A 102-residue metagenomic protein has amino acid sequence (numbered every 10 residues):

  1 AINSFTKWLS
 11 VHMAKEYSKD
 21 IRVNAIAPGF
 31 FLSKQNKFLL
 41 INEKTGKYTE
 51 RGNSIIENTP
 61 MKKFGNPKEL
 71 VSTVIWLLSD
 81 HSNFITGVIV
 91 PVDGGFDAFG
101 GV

Functional and structural regions predicted by a protein language model:
A1, F5-M13, I26, L77: Hydrophobic alpha-helix immediately C-terminal to the catalytic Tyr-X-X-X-Lys motif of short-chain
W8-I21, N83: Active-site-adjacent segment of SDR/Rossmann-fold oxidoreductases
M13-K19, F31, G65, L78: A short hydrophobic alpha-helix cap/turn motif
K19, N24, V88: Rossmann-like NAD(H)/NADP(H) cofactor-binding core
P28-L39: Short, flexible catalytic-loop segment of classical short-chain dehydrogenase/reductase
I41-T59: A short C-terminal helix-loop "cap" of Rossmann-like NAD(P)-dependent dehydrogenase/epimerase domains
G46-K47, T59-L70, H81: A conserved structural motif in NAD(P)-dependent oxidoreductases
I75, T86-V102: Short C-terminal tail/terminal secondary-structure segment of NAD(P)H-dependent dehydrogenase/reductase domains
